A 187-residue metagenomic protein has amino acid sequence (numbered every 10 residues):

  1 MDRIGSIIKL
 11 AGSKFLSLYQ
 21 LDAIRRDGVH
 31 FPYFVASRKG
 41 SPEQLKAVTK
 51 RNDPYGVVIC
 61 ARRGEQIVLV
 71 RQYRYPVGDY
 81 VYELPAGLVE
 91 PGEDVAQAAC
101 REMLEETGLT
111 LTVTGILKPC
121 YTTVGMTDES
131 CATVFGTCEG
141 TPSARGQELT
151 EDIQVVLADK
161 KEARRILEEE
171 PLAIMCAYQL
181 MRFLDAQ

Functional and structural regions predicted by a protein language model:
D2-G12: Short amphipathic beta-strand and strand-loop transition segments with alternating hydrophobic
L10-K14, R26, A47-K50, C120-E129: Acidic pyrophosphate-coordinating catalytic loop
L16-V58, R63: Acidic, metal-coordinating catalytic segment for phosphate/diphosphate chemistry, firing primarily on the Nudix
F31, D53-V58, R63, L88-M175: Unchanged
E43-L45, G78-E83, V155: A short, polar/proline- and glycine-enriched secondary-structure boundary/capping micro-motif
V58-V81: Ordered, amphipathic secondary-structure segments that act as subunit-interaction surfaces in large macromolecular
V68, E83, T133-F135: Conserved beta-strand segments that form the floor/walls of ligand-binding pockets within enzyme and binding domains
C176-Q187: Short, amphipathic C-terminal "tail helix"
